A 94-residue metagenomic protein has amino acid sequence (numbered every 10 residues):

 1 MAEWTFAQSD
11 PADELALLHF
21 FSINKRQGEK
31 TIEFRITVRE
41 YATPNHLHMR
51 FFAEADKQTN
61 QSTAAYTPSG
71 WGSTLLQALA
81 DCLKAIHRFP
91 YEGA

Functional and structural regions predicted by a protein language model:
M1-E3, H87-A94: Short intrinsically disordered terminal tails
M1-R35: Negatively charged, low-complexity tracts enriched in Asp/Glu with abundant Ser/Thr
L18, A55-K57, A80: Short stretches within intrinsically disordered, low-complexity N-terminal or propeptide regions
E33, R50, A65-T67: Short, surface-exposed coil-to-beta transition loops
V38-P44: Short, low-complexity Ser/Thr-rich regulatory SLiMs
P44-F52: Short, flexible loop/turn motifs enriched in small residues
D56-Q77: A short, exposed loop/beta-hairpin motif centered on an aromatic-Gly-Thr core
T74, A78-I86: Stable alpha-helical structural segments in soluble proteins, enriched in small hydrophobic residues
